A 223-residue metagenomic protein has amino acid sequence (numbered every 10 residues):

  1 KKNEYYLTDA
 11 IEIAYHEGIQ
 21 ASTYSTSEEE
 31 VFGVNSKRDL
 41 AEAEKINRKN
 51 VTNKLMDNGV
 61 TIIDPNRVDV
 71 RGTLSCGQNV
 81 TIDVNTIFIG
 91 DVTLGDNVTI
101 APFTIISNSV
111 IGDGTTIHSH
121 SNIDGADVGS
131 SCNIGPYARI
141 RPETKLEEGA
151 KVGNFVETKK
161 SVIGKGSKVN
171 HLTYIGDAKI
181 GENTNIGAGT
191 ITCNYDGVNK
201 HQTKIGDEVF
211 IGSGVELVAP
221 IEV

Functional and structural regions predicted by a protein language model:
K1-R48: Catalytic-core segments of class I nucleotidyltransferases/pyrophosphorylases that form NMP-activated intermediates
E4-Y5, V34, K54-M56, N199: Non-catalytic, surface-exposed connector residues within folded enzymatic/regulatory domains
E30, N58, I191: Glycine-rich, flexible loop/turn motifs
K37-R67: Hydrophobic helical membrane-anchoring modules
T61-V223: Structural signal for interior beta-strand "rungs" in well-ordered beta-sheet cores of soluble enzyme domains
